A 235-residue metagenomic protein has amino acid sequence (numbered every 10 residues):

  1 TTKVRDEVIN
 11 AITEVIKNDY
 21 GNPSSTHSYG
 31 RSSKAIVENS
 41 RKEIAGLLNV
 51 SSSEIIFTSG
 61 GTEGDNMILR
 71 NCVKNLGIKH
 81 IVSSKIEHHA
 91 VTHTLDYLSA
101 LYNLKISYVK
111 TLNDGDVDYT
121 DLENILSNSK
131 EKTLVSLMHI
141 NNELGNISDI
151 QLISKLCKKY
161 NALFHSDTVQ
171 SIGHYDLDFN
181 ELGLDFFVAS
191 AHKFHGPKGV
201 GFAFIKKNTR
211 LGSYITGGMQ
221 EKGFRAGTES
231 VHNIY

Functional and structural regions predicted by a protein language model:
T1-Y235: Pyridoxal 5′-phosphate
